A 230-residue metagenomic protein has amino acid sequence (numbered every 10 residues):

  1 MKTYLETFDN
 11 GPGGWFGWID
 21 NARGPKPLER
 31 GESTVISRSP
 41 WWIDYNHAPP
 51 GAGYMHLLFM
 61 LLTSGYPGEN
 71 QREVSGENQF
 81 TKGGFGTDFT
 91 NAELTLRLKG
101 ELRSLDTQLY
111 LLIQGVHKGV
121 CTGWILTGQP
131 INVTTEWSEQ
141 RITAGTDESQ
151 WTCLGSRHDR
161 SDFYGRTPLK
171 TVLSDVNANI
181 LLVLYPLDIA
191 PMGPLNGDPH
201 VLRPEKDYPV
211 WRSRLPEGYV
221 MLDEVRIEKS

Functional and structural regions predicted by a protein language model:
M1-S230: Beta-rich carbohydrate-recognition modules and glycan-binding surfaces
